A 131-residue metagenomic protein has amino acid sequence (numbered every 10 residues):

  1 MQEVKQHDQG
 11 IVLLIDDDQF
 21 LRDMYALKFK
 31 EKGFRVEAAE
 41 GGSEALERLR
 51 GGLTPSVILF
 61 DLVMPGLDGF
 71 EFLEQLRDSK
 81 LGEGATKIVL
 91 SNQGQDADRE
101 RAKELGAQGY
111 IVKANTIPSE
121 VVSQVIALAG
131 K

Functional and structural regions predicted by a protein language model:
M1-I11, P118-K131: Non-catalytic signal-transmission and effector/linker regions of two-component phosphorelay proteins
D23-K30: Charged docking surfaces used in two-component/phosphorelay signaling
A38-E47, G69: Helix N-cap/capping motif at the beta->alpha junctions
E47, F70-E83: Short amphipathic alpha-helix used as the core "switch/output" element in two-component signaling
L53-L59: Active-site beta3 strand of CheY-like receiver
D61, S91: Active-site residues of response regulator receiver
M64: Receiver (REC) domain active-site loop signature in two-component systems and cognate sites in sensor histidine kinases
